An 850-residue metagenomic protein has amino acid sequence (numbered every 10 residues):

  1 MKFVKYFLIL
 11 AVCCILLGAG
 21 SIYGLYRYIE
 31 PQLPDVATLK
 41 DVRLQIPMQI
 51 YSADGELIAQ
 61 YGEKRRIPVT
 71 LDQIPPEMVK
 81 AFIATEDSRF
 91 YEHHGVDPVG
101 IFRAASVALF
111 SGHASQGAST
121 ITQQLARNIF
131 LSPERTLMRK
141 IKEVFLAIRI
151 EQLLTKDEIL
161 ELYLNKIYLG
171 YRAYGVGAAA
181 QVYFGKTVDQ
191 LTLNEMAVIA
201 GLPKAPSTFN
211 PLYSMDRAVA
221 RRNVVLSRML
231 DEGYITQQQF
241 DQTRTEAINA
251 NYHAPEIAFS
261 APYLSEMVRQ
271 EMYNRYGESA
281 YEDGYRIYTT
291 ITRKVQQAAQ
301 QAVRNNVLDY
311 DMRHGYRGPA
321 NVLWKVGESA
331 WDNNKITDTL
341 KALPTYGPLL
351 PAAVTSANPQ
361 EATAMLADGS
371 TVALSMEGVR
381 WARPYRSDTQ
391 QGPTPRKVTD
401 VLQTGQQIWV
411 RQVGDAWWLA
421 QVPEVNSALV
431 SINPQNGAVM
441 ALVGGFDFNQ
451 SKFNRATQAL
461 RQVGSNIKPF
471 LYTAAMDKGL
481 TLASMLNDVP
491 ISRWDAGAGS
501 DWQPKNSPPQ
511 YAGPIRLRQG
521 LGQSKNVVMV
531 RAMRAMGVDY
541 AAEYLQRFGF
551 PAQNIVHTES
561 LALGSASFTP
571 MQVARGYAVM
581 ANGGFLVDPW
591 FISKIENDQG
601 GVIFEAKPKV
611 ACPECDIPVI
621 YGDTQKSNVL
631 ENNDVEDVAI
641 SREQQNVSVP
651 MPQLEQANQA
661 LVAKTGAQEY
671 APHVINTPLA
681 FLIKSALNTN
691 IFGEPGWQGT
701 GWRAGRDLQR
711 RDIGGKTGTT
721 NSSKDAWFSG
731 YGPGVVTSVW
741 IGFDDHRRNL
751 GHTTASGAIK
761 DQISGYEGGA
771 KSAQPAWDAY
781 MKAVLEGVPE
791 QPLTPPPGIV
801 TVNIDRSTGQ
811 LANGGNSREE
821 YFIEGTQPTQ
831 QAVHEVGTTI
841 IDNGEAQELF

Functional and structural regions predicted by a protein language model:
M1-Y51, R89, A108-L109: N-terminal type II signal-anchor transmembrane helix that functions as the membrane-insertion/stop-transfer segment
I22, R27, S111-L366, A532 (+4 more regions): Non-catalytic, structured segments within soluble enzyme domains
I67-D72, T389-T399, V422-S427, Q450-F470 (+1 more regions): Short active-site loop at a secondary-structure junction that contains or immediately precedes the catalytic residue(s)
M78, T289, R293-Q296, Q300-A302 (+7 more regions): A penicillin-recognizing enzyme superfamily signal
F82-I83, M229, A299, P359 (+7 more regions): Active-site SXXK
Y91-I101, Y174-G177, T236-Q239, M476-A496 (+2 more regions): Short, well-structured active-site flanking segments
F110-R135, K186-D189, E256-I257, Q435 (+3 more regions): Conserved catalytic neighborhood of penicillin-recognizing serine enzymes
S500-N506, G537-R575: Mid-domain, small-residue-enriched loop/turn segments at the edges of structured enzyme/sensor domains
